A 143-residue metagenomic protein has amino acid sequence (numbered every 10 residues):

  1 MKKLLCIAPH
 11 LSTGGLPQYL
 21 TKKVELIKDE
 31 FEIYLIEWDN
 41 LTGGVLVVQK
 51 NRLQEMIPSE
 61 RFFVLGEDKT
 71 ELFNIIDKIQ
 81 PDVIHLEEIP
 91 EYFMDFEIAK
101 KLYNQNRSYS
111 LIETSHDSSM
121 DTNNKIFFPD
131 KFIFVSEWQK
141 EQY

Functional and structural regions predicted by a protein language model:
M1-L5: Extreme N-terminal starter segment of soluble prokaryotic enzymes
C6-G14, Q18, K22-N74: N-terminal strand-loop element at the rim of the active site of nucleotide-sugar-dependent glycosyltransferases
I36, T114, V135-S136: Generic beta-sheet signal
L41-Q49, F93-D95, D121, K140-Y143: Short, charged/polar "capping" segments at the starts of alpha-helices and the immediately preceding loops
Q80-I84: Proline-aspartate-enriched helix->loop->beta-strand connector
L86-M94, S115: Short His-centered aromatic/hydrophobic patch
N106-S110, P129-D130: A short helix->loop->beta-strand "cap" motif at the edges of active sites that frequently abuts
T122-N123, F128-Y143: A short, active-site helix/loop in glycosyltransferases that binds the activated sugar's phosphate group
